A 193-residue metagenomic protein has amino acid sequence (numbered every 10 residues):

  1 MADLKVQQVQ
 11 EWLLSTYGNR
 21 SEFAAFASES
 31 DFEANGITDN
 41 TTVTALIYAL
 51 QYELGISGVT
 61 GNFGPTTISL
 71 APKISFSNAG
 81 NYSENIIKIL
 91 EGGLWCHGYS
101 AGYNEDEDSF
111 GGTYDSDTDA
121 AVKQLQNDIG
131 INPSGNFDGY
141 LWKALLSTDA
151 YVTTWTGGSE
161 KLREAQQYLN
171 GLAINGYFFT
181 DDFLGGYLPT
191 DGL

Functional and structural regions predicted by a protein language model:
M1-L193: Cell-envelope/ECM-targeting effectors and their regulatory/trafficking segments
